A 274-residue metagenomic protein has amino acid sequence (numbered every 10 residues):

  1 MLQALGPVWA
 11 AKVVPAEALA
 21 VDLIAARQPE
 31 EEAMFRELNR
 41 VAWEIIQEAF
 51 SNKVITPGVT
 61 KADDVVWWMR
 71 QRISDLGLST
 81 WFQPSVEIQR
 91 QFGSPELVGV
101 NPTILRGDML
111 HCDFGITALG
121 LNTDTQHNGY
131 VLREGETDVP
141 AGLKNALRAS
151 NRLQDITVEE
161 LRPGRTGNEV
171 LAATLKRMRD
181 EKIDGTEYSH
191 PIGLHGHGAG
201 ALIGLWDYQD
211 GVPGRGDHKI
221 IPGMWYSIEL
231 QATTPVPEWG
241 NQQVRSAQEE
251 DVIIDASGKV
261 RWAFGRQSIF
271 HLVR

Functional and structural regions predicted by a protein language model:
M1-R274: Active-site neighborhoods and metal-handling regions in enzymes and metal-associated proteins
